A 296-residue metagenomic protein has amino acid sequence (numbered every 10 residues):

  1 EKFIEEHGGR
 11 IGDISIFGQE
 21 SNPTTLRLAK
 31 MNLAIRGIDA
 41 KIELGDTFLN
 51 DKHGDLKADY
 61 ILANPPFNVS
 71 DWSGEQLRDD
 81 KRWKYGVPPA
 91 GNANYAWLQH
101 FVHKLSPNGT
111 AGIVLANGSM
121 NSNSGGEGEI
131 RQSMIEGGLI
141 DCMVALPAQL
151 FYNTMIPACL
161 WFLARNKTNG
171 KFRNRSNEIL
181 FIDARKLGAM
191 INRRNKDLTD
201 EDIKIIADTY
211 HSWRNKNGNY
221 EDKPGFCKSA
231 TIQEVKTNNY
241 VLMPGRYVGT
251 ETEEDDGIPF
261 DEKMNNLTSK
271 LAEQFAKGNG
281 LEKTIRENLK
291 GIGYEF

Functional and structural regions predicted by a protein language model:
E1-A63, N68-W72, L77-K81, A116-G118 (+2 more regions): Conserved S-adenosyl-L-methionine
S21-P23, P89-L163: Conserved Class I SAM-dependent methyltransferase catalytic core
P23, L49, P66-V69, N117-M120 (+3 more regions): Conserved nucleotide-binding/hydrolysis micro-motifs of P-loop NTPases
R27, A63, Y95-Q99, H103 (+10 more regions): Feature representing long, continuous alpha-helical segments
N50-G54, V102-K104, L150-N153, K171 (+1 more regions): Replace "in large, NTP-powered and nucleic-acid-processing enzymes" with "in large, NTP-powered factors and other
W72-N92, G118-G126, P147-N153, R193-L198 (+1 more regions): Short, contiguous acidic/charged loop-to-helix segments that flank catalytic cores in large enzymes
Y152-N239: Flexible, glycine-/basic-rich loop-and-beta segments that form/coincide with the SAM-dependent methyltransferase
E221-F296: Non-catalytic DNA-recognition/assembly elements of restriction-modification systems
